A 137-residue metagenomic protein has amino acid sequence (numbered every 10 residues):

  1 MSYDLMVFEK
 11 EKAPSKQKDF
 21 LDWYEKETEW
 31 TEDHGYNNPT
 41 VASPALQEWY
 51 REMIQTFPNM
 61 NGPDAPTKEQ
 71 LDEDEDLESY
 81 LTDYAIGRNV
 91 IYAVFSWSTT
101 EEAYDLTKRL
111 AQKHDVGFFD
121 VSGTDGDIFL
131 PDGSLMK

Functional and structural regions predicted by a protein language model:
M1-K137: Acidic (Asp/Glu-rich) sequence patches and key acidic residues that form negatively charged surfaces used
